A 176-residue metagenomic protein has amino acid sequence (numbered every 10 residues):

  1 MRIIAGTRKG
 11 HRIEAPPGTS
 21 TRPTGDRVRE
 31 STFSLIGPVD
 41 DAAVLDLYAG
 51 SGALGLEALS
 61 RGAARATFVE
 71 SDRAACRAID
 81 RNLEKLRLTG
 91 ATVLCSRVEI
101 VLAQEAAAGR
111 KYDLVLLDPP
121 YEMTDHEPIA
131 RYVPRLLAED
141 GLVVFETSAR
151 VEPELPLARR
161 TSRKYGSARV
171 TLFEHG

Functional and structural regions predicted by a protein language model:
M1-G176: Class I S-adenosyl-L-methionine-dependent methyltransferase catalytic core
